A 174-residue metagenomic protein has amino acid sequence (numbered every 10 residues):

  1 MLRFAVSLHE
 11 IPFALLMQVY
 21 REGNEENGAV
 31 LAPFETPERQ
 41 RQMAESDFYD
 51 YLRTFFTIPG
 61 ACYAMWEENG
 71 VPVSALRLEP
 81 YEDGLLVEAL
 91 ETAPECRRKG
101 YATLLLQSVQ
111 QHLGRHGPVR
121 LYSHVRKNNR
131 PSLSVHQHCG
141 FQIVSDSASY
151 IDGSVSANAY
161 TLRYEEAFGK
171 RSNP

Functional and structural regions predicted by a protein language model:
S7-I11, Q18-E88, A93-P94, L106: Acetyl-CoA-dependent GNAT
L90-R98, V125-N128: A short, internal acetyl-CoA/4′-phosphopantetheine-binding micro-motif in the GNAT/acyltransferase core
C96, G100-S108: Conserved acetyl-CoA pyrophosphate-binding loop and the N-cap/start of the following alpha-helix in GNAT-like
T103, K127-S145: Conserved active-site alpha-helix within GNAT-family acetyltransferase domains
L113-H124: Conserved GNAT acetyl-CoA-binding A-motif
S123-L133, Y150-S154: Conserved beta-strand-loop-alpha-helix junction that forms the acyl-donor binding cleft
C139, D146-P174: C-terminal "cap" of GNAT-fold acetyltransferases
